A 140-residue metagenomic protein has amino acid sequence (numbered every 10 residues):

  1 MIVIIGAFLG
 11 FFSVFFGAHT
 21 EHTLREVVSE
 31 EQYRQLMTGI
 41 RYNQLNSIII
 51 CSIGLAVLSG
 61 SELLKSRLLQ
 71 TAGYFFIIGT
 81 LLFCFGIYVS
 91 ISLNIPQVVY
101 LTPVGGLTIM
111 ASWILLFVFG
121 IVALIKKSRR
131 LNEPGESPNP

Functional and structural regions predicted by a protein language model:
M1-P140: Polytopic transmembrane helical bundles with strong interfacial aromatic enrichment
